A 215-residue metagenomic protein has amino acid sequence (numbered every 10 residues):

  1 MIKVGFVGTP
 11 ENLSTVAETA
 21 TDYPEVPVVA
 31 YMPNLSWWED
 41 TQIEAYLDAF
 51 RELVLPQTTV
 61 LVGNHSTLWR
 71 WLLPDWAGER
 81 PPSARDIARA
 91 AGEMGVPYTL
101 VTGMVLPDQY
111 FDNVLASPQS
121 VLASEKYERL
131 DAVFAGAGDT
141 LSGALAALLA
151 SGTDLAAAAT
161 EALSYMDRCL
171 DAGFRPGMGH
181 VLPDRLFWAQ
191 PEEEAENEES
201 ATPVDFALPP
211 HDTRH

Functional and structural regions predicted by a protein language model:
M1-W37, L186-A207, D212: Conserved N-terminal subdomain of the carbohydrate kinase-like
G8, N34-S36, T67, G103-P107 (+2 more regions): Glycine-rich beta-alpha junction loops
A20-P24, T58, G95, L149 (+2 more regions): Structural signal for hydrophobic packing residues in well-ordered secondary-structure cores of soluble enzyme domains
I43-L122: Conserved phosphate/ATP/ADP-binding segment of small-molecule kinases
R70, A132-L155, A159: Short, small-residue alpha-helix embedded
W76-D86, L149-T160: Short, charged, surface-exposed loops that flank catalytic or proteolytic processing sites
L122-A135: Short pre-catalytic strand/loop immediately N-terminal to key active-site residues, enriched for Gly-Thr
A156-H215: Charged C-terminal helix
